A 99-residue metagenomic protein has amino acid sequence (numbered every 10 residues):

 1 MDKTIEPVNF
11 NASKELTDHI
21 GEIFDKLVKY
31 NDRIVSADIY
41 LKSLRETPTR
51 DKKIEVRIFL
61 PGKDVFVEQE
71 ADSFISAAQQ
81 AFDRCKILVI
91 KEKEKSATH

Functional and structural regions predicted by a protein language model:
M1-H99: N-terminal, polar/charged subdomain of small-to-medium soluble alpha/beta proteins
